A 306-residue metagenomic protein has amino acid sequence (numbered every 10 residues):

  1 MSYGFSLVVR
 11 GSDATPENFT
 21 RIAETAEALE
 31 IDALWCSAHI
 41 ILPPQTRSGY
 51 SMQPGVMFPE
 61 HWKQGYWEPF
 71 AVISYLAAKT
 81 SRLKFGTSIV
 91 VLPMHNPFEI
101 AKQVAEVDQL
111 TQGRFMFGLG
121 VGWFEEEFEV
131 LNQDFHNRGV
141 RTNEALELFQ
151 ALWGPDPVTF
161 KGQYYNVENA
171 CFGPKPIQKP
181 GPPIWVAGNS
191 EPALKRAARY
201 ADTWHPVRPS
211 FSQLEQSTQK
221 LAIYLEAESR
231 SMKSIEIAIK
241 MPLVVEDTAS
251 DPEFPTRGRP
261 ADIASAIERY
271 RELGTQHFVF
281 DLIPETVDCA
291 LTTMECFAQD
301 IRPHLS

Functional and structural regions predicted by a protein language model:
M1-S306: Active-site-adjacent structural elements that line small-molecule/cofactor binding pockets in enzymes
